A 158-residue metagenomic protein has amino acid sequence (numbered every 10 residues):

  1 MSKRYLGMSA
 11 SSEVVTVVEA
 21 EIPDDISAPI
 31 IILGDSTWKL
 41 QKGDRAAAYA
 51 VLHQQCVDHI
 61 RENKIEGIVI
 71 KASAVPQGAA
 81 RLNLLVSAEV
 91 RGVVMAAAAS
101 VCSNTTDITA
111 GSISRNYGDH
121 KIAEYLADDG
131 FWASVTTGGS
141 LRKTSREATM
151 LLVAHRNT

Functional and structural regions predicted by a protein language model:
S2-L6, S11-T158: Phosphate- and other anionic-substrate recognition elements at nucleic-acid/protein interfaces
